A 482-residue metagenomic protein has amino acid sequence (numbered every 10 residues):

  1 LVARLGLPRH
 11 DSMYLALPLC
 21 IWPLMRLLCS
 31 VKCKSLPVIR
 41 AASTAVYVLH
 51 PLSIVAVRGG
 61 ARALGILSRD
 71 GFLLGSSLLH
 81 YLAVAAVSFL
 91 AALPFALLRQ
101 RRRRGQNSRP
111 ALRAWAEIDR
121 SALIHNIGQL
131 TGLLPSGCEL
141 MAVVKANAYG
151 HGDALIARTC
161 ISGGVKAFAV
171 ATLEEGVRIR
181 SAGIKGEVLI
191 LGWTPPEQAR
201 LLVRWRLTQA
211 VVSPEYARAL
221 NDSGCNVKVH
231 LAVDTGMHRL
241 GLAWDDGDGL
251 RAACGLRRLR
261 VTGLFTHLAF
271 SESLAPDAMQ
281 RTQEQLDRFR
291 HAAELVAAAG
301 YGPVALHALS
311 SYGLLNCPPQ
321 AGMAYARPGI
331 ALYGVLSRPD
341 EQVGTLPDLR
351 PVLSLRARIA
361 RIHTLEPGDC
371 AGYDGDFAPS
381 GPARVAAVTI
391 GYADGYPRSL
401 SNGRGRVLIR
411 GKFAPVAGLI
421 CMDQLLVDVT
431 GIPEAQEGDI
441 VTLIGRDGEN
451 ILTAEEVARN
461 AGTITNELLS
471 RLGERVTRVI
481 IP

Functional and structural regions predicted by a protein language model:
L1-P37, G60: Alpha-helical transmembrane segments and terminal signal-anchor/GPI-anchor hydrophobic tails, characterized by long
L7, D11, L15, V48 (+2 more regions): Hydrophobic, aromatic-rich alpha-helical transmembrane segments and their membrane-interface anchor motifs
P23, T44-V48: Residues within membrane-spanning alpha-helices of integral membrane proteins, especially the hydrophobic core/packing
C29-R40, P51-R109: C-terminal "closing" transmembrane helix and its immediate cytosolic amphipathic cap in multi-pass membrane proteins
A96, T364-P482: C-terminal accessory subdomain/extension
A114-H125, G132, S136-A305, G322: Active-site-proximal beta-alpha core segment in soluble small-molecule metabolic enzymes
I190, V261, I359, V416-A417: A structural signal for short, hydrophobic beta-strand segments that form beta-sheets in beta-rich/all-beta domains
R281-G381: Anionic-ligand-binding alpha/beta catalytic cores of soluble enzymes and soluble regulatory domains that recognize
